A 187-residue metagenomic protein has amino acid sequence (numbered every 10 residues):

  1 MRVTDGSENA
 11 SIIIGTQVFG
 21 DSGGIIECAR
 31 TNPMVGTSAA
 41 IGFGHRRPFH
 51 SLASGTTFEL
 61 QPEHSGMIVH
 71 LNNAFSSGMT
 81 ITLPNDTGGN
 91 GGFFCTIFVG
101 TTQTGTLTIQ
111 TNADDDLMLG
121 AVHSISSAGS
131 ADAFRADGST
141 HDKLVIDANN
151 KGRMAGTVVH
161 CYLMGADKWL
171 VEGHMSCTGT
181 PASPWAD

Functional and structural regions predicted by a protein language model:
M1-E59: Intrinsic low-complexity, repeat-rich intrinsically disordered segments enriched in small/flexible residues
R2, T57, L71, D147-N149: Short, flexible coil/linker segments at or flanking structured domains
D5-E8, I12, G20-D21, E27 (+4 more regions): Surface-exposed receptor/substrate recognition regions of extracellular proteins
P33-F134, A166-D187: Exposed extracellular interaction/assembly regions and N-terminal maturation sites
